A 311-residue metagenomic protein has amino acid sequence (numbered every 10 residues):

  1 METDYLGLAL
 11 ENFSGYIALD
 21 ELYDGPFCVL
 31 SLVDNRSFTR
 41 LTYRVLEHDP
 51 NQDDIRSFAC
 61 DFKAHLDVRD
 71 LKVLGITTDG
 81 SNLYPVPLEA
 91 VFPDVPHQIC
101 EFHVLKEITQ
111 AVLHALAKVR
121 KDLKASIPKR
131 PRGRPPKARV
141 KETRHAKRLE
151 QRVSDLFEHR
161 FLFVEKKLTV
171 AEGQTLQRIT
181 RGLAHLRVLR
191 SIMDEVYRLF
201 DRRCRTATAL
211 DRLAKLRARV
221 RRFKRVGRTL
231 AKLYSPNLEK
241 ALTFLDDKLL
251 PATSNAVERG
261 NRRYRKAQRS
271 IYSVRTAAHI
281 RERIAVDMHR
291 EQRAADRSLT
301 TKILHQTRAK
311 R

Functional and structural regions predicted by a protein language model:
M1-D94, H114-A115, A256: RNase H-like nuclease fold core
L19, I99-L105, D247, S254 (+1 more regions): Generic secondary-structure boundary/loop-capping signal
P26, D67, L71, T78-V86 (+2 more regions): Acidic/histidine-rich catalytic cores and adjacent linkers of DNA breakage/strand-transfer/modification proteins
F38, Q52, H97, V119-K121 (+2 more regions): A generic membrane alpha-helix/interface feature
L41-V45, D54-A59, L66-R69, C100-H103 (+3 more regions): Glycine-rich loops and low-complexity Gly/Arg-rich segments that provide flexible linkers or classic glycine-based
C60, L116-R120, P136, H289-Q292: Short alpha-helix boundary/capping motifs
G75-N82, V86-R132: Conserved beta-strand -> loop -> alpha-helix junction used to position metal-binding or nucleic-acid-contacting
